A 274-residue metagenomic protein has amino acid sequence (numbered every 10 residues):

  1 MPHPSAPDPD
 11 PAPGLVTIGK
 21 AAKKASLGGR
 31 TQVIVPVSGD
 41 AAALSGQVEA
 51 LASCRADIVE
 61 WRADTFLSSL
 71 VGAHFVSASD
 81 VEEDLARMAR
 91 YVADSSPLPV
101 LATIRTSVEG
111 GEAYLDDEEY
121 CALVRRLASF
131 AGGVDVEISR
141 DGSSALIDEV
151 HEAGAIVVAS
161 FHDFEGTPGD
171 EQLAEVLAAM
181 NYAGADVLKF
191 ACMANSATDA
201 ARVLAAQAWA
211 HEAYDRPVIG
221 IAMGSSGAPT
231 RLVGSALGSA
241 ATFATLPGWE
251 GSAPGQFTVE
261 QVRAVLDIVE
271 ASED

Functional and structural regions predicted by a protein language model:
M1-G46, A271-D274: N-terminal amphipathic alpha-helix/helix-capping segment at the start of soluble metabolic enzymes
S5-A12, A208-D274: C-terminal alpha-helical cap/extension of soluble enzyme domains
A25-L27, V48-R55, V81-P97, L123-S129 (+2 more regions): Acidic (Asp/Glu)-rich catalytic clusters
G28-G46, T106-D117, S160-E171: Active-site mouth loops of central-metabolism enzymes
G29-V33, R55-D57, S96-V100, F130-G132 (+3 more regions): Short, well-ordered coil/turn segments that N-cap beta-strands
P36, I58-F66, T103-R105, F130-S143 (+2 more regions): Catalytic beta/alpha-barrel core
I58-V92: Glycine-rich, proline-tolerant flexible connector loops at the mouths of alpha/beta enzymes
A93, P99-V136: Glycine/small-residue-rich loop that forms an oxyanion/phosphate-binding "nest" at active or ligand-binding sites
